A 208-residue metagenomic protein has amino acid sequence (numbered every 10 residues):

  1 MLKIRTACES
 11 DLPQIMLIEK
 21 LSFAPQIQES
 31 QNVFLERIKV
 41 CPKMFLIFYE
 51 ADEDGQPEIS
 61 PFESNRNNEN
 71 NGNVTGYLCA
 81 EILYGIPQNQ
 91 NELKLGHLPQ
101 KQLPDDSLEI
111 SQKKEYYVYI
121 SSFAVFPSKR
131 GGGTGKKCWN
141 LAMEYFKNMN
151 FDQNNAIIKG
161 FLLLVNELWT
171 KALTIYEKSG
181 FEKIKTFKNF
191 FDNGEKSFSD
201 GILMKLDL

Functional and structural regions predicted by a protein language model:
L2-I15: A short beta-loop-alpha structural element at the N-terminal edge of CoA-dependent acyl/N-acetyltransferase catalytic
A24-E69, Y77-I86, Q102: Active-site rim helix/loop that mediates acceptor-substrate recognition in acyltransferases
K43-F48, Y77, Y117, S122 (+2 more regions): Short hydrophobic/aromatic beta-strand element in the GNAT-like acyltransferase core that lines or flanks the acyl-donor
F62-N73, C79-F123, N189-E195: Conserved acyl-donor/pantetheine-binding loop and adjacent beta-alpha core of acyl/acetyltransferases and related
L108-K113, K137-G160: Conserved acyl-CoA
V125, G131-K147, T174, K178: Conserved acetyl-CoA-binding loop-helix of GNAT-fold acetyltransferases
P127-R130, A156-L173, N189-S199: Conserved beta-strand-loop-alpha-helix junction that forms the acyl-donor binding cleft
E177-T186: Conserved acetyl-CoA-binding loop of GNAT-fold acetyltransferases
